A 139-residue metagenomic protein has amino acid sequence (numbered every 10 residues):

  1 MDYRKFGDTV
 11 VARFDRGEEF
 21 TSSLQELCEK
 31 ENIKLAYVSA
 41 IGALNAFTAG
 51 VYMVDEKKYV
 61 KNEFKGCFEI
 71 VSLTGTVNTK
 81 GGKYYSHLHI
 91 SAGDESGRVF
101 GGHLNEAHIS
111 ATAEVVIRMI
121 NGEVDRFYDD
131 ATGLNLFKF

Functional and structural regions predicted by a protein language model:
M1-S86, S91-F139: N-terminal intrinsically disordered, cationic/polar leader segments that include organellar targeting peptides
